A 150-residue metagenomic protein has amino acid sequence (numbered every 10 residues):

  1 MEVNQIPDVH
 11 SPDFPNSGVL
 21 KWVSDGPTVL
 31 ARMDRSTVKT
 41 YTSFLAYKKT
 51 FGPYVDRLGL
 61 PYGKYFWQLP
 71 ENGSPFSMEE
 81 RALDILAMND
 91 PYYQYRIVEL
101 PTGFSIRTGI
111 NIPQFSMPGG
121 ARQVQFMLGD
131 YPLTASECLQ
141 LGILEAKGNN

Functional and structural regions predicted by a protein language model:
E2-N150: Catalytic toxin/effector domains delivered as secreted proteins or via bacterial secretion systems
